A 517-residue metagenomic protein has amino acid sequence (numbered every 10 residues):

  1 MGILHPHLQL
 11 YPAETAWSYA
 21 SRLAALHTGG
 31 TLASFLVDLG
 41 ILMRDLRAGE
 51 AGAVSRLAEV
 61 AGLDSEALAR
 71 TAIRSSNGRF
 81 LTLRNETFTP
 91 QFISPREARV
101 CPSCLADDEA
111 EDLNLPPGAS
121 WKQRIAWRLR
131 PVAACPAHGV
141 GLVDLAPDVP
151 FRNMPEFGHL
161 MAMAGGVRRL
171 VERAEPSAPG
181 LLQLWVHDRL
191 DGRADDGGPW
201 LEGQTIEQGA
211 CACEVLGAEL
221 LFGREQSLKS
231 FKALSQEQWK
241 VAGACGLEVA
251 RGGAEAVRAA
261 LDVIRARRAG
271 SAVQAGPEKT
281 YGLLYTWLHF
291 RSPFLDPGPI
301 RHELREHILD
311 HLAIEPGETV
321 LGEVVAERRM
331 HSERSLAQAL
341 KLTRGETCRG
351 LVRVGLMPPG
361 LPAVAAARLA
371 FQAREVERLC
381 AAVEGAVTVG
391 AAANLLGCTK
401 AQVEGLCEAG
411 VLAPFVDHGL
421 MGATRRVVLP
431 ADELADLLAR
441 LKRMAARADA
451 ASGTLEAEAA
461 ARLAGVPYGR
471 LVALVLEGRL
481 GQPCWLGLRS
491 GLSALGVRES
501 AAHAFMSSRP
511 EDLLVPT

Functional and structural regions predicted by a protein language model:
M1-T517: Intrinsically disordered, low-complexity regulatory/linker segments
